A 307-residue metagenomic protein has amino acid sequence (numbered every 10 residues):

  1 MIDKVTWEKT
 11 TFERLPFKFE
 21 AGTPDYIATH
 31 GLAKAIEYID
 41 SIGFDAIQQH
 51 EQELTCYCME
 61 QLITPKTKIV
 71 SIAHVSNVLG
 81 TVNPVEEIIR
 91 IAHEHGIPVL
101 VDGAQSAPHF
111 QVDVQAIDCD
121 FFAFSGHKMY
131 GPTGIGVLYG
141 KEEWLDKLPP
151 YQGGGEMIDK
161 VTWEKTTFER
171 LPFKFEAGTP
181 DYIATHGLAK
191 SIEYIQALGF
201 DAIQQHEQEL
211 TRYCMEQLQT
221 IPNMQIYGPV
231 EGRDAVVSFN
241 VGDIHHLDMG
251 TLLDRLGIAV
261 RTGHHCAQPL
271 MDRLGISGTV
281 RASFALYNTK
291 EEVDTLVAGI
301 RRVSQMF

Functional and structural regions predicted by a protein language model:
M1-F307: Pyridoxal 5′-phosphate
